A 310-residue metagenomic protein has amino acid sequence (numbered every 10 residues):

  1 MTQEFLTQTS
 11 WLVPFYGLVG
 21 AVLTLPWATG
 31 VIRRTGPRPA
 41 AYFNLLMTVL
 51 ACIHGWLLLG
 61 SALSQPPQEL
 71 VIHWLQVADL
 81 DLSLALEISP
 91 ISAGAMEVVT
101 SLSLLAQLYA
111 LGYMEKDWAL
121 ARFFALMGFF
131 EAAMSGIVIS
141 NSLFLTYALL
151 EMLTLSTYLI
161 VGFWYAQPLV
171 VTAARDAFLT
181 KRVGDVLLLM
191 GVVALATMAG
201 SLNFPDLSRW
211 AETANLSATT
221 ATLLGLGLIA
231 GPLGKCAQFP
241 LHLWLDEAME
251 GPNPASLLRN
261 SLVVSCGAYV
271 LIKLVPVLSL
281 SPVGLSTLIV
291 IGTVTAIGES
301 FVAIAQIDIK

Functional and structural regions predicted by a protein language model:
M1-W11, F15, L23-A125, S201-A218 (+3 more regions): Transmembrane helix-loop-helix hairpins at membrane boundaries of multipass inner-membrane proteins
L18: Extended, highly charged clamp/arch subdomains and adjacent linkers that form or line substrate-binding channels
A21-P26, S300-V302: Alpha-helical transmembrane segments
G94, L105-T146, L155-K310: Hydrophobic transmembrane alpha-helices and their helix-loop junctions in integral membrane proteins
E151: Short phosphate-coordinating micro-motif centered on Lys-Gly-acidic
